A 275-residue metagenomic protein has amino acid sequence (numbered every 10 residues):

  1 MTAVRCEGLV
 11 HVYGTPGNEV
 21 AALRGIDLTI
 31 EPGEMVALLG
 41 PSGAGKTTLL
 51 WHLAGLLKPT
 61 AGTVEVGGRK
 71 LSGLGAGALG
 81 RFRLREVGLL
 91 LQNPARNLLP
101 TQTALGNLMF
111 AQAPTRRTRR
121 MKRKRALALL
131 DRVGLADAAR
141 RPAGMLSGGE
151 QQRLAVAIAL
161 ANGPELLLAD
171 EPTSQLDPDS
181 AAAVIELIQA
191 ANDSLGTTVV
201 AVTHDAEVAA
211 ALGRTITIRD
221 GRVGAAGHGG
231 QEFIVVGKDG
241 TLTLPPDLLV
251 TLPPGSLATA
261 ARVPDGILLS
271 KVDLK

Functional and structural regions predicted by a protein language model:
V20, L71-V87: ABC ATPase NBD coupling module
A54: Helix-to-loop junction immediately C-terminal to a conserved catalytic motif
G62-K70: Conserved ABC transporter NBD signature motif
L84, R141, N162: Conserved signature/switch motifs of ABC ATPase nucleotide-binding domains
P100-F110: Short coil-to-helix segment of the ABC ATPase nucleotide-binding domain corresponding to the Q-loop/switch region
L135, A139, A159-L160: ABC ATPase C-loop
P142-L146, E150: Conserved ABC ATPase signature
L167-D170: Catalytic Walker B motif of ABC-type/P-loop ATPase nucleotide-binding domains
